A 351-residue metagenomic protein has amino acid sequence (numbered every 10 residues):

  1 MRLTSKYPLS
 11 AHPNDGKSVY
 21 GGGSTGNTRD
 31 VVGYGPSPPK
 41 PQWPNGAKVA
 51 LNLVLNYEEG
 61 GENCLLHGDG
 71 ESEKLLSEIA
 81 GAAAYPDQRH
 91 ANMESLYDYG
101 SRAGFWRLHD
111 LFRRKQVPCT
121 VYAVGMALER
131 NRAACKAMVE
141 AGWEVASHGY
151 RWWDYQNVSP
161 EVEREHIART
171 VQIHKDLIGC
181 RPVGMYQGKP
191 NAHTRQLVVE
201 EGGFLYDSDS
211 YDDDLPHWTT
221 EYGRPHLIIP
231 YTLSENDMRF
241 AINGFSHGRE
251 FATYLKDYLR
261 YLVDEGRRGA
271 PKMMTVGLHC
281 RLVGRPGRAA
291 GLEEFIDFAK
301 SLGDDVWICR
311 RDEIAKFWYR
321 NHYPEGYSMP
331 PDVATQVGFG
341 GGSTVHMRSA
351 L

Functional and structural regions predicted by a protein language model:
R2-L227, A252-V276, G284-L351: Catalytic alpha-helical scaffold of carbohydrate-active enzymes acting on polysaccharides/glycoconjugates
Y155, D237-A241, G277-R281: Active-site-proximal beta-alpha loop/turn segments in soluble metabolic enzymes
I229-E250: Positively charged, amphipathic and often flexible ligand-engagement surfaces
S234, R281, E313: Short, glycine-/Ser/Thr-/acidic-enriched flexible segments
G244-F245, R281-P286: Short, glycine/charged-rich beta-strand-loop motifs at protein surfaces that mediate ligand recognition and catalysis
